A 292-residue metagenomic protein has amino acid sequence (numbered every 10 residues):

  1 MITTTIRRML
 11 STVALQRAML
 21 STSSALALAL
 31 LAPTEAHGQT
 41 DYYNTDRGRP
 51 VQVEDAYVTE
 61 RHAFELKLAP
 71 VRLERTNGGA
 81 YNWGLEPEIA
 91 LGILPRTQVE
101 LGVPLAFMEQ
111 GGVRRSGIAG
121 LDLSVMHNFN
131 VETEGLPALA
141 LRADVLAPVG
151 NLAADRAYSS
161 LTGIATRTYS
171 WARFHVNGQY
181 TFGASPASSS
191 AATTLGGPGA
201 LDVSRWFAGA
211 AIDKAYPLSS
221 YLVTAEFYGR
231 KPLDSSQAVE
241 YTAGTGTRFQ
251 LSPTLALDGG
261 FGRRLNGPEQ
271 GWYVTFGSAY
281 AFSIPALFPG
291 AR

Functional and structural regions predicted by a protein language model:
M1-L15: N-terminal secretory signal peptides that target proteins for export/translocation
R7-R8, R17-A25: Sec-dependent signal peptide recognition, specifically the positively charged N-region followed immediately by
T12, M19, Y280-F282: Compositionally biased, intrinsically disordered low-complexity regions
A25-L26, A36: Cleavable N-terminal signal peptides
A32-P33: N-terminal signal peptide c-region/cleavage motif recognized by signal peptidases
G38-R292: Transmembrane beta-barrel domains of Gram-negative outer membranes and organellar outer membranes
